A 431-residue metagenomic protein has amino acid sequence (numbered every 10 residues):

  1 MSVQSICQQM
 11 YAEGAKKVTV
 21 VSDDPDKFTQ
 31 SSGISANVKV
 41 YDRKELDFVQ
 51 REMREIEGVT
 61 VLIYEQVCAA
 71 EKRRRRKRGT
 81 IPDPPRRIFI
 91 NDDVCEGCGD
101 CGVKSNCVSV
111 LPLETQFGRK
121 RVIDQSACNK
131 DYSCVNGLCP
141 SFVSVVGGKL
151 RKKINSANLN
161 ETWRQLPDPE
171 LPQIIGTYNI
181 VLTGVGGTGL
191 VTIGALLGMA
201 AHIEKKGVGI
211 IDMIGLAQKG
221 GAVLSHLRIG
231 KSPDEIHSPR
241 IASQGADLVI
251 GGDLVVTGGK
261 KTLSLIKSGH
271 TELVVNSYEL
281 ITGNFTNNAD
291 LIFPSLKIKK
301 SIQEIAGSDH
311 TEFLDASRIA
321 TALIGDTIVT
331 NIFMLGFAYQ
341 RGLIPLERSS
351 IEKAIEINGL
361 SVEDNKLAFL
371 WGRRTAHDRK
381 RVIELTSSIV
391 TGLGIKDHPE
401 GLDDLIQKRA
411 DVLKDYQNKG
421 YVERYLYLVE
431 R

Functional and structural regions predicted by a protein language model:
M1, D26-I34, T80-R86, T115 (+2 more regions): Gly-rich Lys/Arg/Thr-decorated short loops/hinges at beta-loop-alpha junctions or inter-strand turns that position
S2-T80, G359-V362: Glycine-rich ThDP/TPP pyrophosphate-binding loop and its adjacent helix/strand module within ThDP-dependent enzymes
Q4, Q9, K17, A69 (+2 more regions): Active-site cofactor/cluster-binding pocket
A15, E57-V59, P85, G102-K104 (+6 more regions): Active-site lining segments that contact anionic ligands and/or coordinate catalytic metals
F28, G33-E57, P112-V145, S349-L370 (+1 more regions): Extended, hydrophobic interaction surfaces within ordered domains
S31-S32, R73-R75, C101, K261-L263 (+1 more regions): Short conserved micro-motifs at the rims of enzyme active sites and ligand-binding pockets
Q66-V67, K72-R78, E96-K153: Iron-sulfur cluster-binding cysteine motifs and their immediate structural context in ferredoxin-like electron-transfer
P84-D100: Short, flexible loop segments at boundaries between secondary-structure elements
